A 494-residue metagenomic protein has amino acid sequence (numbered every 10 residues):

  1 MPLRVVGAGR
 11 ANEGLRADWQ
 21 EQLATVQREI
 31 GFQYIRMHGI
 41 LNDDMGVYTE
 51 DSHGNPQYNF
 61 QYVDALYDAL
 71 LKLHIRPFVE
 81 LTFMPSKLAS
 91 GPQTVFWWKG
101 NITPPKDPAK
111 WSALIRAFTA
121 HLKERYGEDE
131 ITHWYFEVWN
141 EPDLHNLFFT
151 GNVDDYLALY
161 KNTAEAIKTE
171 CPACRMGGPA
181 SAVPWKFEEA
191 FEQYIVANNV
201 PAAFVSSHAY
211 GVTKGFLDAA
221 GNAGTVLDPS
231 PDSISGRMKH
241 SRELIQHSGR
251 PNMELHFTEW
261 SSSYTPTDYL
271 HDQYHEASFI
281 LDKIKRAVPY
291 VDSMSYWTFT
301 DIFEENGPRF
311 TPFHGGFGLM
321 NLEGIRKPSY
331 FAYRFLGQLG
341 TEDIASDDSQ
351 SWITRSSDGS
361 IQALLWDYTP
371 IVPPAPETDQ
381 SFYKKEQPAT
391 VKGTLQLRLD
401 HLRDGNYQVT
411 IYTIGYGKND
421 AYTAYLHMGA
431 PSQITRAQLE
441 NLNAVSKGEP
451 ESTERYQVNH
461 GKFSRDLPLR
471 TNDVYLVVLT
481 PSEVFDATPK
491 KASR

Functional and structural regions predicted by a protein language model:
M1, N12-A17, M45-G46, G215 (+2 more regions): Short, solvent-exposed loop/turn elements at domain surfaces
M1-Q33, T471, E483-R494: Mature N-terminal, pre-catalytic/accessory segment of carbohydrate-active enzymes
V5, L70, F118, F136 (+10 more regions): Conserved, mostly hydrophobic/aromatic
E13-Q27, K186-I195, A277-K283: Short, acidic/polar
I30-P229, H240, P251, T265: Substrate-binding cleft and catalytic face of glycoside hydrolase catalytic domains, especially the flexible beta-alpha
F257-Y383, G415: Aromatic/acidic polysaccharide-binding cleft in carbohydrate-active enzymes
D347-A430, S464-D466, T471-V478: Carbohydrate-binding surface patches
Q433-R494: C-terminal beta-strand-rich structural cap/linker in extracellular carbohydrate-active enzymes
